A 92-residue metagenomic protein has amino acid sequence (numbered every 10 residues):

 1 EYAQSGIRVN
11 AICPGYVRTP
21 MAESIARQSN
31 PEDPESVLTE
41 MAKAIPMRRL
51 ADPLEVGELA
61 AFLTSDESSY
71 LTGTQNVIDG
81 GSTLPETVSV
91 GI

Functional and structural regions predicted by a protein language model:
E1-Q4, V17, A51, T64: A short hydrophobic alpha-helix cap/turn motif
A3, R8, L71-G73: Short, small/polar-rich loop/turn modules that mediate ligand/substrate recognition or access, typified
R8-P14, R18, T64, V77-D79: Conserved SDR Rossmann-fold cofactor-binding beta-strand/turn motif
P14-S24, Q28: Short, flexible catalytic-loop segment of classical short-chain dehydrogenase/reductase
R27-I45: A short C-terminal helix-loop "cap" of Rossmann-like NAD(P)-dependent dehydrogenase/epimerase domains
E32-D33, I45-V56, E67: A conserved structural motif in NAD(P)-dependent oxidoreductases
T72-I92: Short C-terminal tail/terminal secondary-structure segment of NAD(P)H-dependent dehydrogenase/reductase domains
